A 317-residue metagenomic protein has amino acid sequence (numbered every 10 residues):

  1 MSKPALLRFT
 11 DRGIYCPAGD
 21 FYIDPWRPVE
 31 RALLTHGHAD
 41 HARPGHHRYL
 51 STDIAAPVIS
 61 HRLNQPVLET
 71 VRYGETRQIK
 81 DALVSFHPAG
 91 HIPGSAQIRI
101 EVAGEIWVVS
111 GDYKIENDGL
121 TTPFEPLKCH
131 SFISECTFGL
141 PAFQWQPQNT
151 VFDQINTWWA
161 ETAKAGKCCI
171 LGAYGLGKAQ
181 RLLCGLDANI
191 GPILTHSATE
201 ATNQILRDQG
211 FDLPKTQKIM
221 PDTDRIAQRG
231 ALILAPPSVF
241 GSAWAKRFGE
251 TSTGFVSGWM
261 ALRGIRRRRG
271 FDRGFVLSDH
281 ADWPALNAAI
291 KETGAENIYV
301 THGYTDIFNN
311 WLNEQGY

Functional and structural regions predicted by a protein language model:
S2, A188, I219-Y317: C-terminal regulatory/interaction regions
S2-A18, Y22-R27, R31, G37-I170 (+2 more regions): His/Asp/Glu-rich metal-coordinating catalytic cores of metallo-dependent phosphodiesterases/hydrolases acting on
A39, A55-A56, K178, T199 (+2 more regions): Alpha-helix capping/helix-boundary segments
R48-A56, I133, G191-T202, F255: Short internal beta-strands
Y49-T52, G172-A173, H196, V276 (+1 more regions): Active-site-adjacent beta-strand anchor residues
H61-Q65, G185-L186, L206-F211, F248 (+1 more regions): Short, aromatic/basic amphipathic alpha-helical patches
V67-R72, I190-S197, G316-Y317: Short hydrophobic/aromatic-enriched beta-strand-loop microsegments
F152-R229, L234: Hard-cation-handling environments
